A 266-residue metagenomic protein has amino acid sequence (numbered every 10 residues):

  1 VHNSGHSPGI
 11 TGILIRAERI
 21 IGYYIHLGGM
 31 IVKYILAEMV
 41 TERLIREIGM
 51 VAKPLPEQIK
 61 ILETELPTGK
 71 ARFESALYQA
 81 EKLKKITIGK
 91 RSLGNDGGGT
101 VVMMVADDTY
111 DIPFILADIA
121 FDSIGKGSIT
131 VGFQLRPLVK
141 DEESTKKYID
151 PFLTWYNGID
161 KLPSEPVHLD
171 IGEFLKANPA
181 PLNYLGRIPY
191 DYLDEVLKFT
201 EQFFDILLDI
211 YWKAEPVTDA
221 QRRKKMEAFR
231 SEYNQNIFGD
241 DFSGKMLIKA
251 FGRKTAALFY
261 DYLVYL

Functional and structural regions predicted by a protein language model:
V1, G5, Y23-I25: Intrinsically disordered, low-complexity cationic segments
G5, G9-G12: N-terminal amphipathic/hydrophobic targeting modules at extreme N-termini, encompassing cleavable Sec/SRP-type signal
I13-I31: Short, Lys/Arg-enriched N-terminal segments with co-localized hydrophobic residues within the first ~10-30 amino acids
I25, G29, K33-A37, I48 (+7 more regions): Intrinsic-disorder-associated interaction segments
I31-D107, D111: Short Lys/Arg-enriched alpha/beta "domain-start" segment
K90-I119, K126-K140: Short, hydrophobic/proline-enriched secondary-structure or compact coil segments at domain edges
Q134-D241: Mixed-charge (acidic/basic) macromolecular-recognition segments
S243-G244, I248-L266: A cross-kingdom marker for long, charged
